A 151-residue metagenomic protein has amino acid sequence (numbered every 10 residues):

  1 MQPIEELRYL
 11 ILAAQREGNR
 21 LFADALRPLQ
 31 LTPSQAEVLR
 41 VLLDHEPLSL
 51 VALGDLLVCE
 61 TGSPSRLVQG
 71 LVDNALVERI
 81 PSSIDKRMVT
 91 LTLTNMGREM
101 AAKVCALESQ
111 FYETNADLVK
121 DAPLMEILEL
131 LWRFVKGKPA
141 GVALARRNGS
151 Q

Functional and structural regions predicted by a protein language model:
M1, A106, D121-Q151: C-terminal regulatory/oligomerization modules of transcriptional regulators
M1-L29, L76, A122-M125, R133: N-terminal leader segment of winged-helix/HTH proteins
R8, L12, R16, V58 (+1 more regions): Short amphipathic alpha-helical segments with heptad-repeat character
L12, R16, R20-E60, N74: N-terminal helix-turn-helix DNA-binding core of bacterial DNA-binding proteins
N19, Q69-E129: Charged, amphipathic alpha-helical coiled-coil/dimerization segments
L50-V51, G62, Q69, V89: Residues within helix-turn-helix
